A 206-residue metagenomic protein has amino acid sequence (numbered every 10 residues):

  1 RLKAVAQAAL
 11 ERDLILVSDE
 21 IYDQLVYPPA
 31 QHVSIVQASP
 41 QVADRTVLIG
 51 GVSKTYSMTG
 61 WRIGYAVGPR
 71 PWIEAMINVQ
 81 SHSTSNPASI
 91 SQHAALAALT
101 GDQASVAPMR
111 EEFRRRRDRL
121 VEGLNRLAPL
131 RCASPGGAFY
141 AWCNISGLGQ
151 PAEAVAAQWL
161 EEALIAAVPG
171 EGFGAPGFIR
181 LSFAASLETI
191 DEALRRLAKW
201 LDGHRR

Functional and structural regions predicted by a protein language model:
R1-R206: PLP-dependent class I/II
